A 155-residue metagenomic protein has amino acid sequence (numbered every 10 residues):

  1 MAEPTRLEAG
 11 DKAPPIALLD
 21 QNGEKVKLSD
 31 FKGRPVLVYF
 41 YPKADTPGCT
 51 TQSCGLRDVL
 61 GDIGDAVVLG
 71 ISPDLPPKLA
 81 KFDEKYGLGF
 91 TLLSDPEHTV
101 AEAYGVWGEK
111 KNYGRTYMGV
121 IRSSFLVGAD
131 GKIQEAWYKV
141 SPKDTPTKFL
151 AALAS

Functional and structural regions predicted by a protein language model:
M1-S155: Chalcogenol-based redox active-site neighborhoods
